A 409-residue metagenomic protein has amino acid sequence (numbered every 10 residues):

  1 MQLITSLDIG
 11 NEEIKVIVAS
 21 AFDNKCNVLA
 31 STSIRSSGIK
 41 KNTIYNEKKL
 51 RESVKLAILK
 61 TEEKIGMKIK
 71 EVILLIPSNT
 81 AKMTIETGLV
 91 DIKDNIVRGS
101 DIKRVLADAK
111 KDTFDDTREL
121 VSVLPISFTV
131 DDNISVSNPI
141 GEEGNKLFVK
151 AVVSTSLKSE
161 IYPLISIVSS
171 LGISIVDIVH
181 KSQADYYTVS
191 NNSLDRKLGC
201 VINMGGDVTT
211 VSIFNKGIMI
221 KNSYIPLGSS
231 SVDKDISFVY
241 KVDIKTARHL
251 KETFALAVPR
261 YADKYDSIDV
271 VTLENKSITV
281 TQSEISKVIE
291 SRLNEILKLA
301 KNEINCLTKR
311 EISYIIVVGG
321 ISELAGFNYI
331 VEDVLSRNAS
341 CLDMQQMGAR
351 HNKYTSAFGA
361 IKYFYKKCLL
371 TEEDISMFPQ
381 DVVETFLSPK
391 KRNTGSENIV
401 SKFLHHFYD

Functional and structural regions predicted by a protein language model:
M1-E13, I17-G199, D243-I244, H249 (+2 more regions): Nucleotide/phosphate-binding catalytic cleft detector across ATP-hydrolyzing and phosphate-transferring enzymes
M67-S78, L307-I321: Short glycine-rich phosphate-binding loop at a beta-alpha junction
K146-F148, N215-M219, L307-Y314: Short, surface-exposed connector motifs at secondary-structure boundaries
S156, L256-V258, I312-E332: Glycine-rich phosphate-binding loops at beta-strand->alpha-helix junctions
N191, N203, N302, L324-V334: Extended, folded domain segments that form the structural surfaces/walls around functional sites
N192-P259, D263: Acidic, glycine-rich loop-and-beta core segments that form the ion-binding/anion-interacting portion of active sites
N305-G319, V334, N338-Q346: Hydrophobic alpha-helical bundle architecture
D343-L387: Glycine-rich phosphate-binding/hydrolytic loop that grips phosphoryl groups
